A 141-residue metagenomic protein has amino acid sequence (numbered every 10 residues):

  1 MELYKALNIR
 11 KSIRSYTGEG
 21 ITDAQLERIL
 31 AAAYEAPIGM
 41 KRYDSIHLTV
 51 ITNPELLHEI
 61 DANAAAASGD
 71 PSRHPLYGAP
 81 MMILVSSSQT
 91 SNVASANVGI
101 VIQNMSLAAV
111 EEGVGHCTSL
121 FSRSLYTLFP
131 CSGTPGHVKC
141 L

Functional and structural regions predicted by a protein language model:
M1-A79: N-terminal amphipathic, basic helical "cap/leader" segment at the start of enzyme domains
A33, Q89-C131: Small-aliphatic-rich amphipathic alpha-helix that forms the alpha element of a beta-alpha
D61, A65-V98, Q103, L107: Helix-adjacent hinge/juxtasegments
P71-P75, S132-L141: A glycine-rich helix N-cap at a beta->alpha junction
G78-M81, V114, H137-C140: Short coil/turn connectors at secondary-structure junctions
